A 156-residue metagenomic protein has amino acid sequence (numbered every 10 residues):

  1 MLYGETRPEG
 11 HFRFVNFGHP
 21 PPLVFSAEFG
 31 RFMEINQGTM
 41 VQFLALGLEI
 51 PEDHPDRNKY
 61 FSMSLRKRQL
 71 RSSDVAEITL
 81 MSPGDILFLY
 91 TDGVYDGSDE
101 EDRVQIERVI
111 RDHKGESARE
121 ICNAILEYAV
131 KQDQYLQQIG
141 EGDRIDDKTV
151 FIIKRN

Functional and structural regions predicted by a protein language model:
M1-N156: Conserved subregion of the PPM/PP2C metallophosphatase catalytic domain
